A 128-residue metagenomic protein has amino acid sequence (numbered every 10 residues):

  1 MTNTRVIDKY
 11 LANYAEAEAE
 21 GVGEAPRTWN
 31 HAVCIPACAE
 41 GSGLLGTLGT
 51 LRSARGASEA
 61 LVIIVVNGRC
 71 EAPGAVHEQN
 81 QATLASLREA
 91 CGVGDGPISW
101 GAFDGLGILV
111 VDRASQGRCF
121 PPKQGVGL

Functional and structural regions predicted by a protein language model:
M1-A25, L45-L48: N-terminal membrane-anchoring/stem segments of glycan-assembly enzymes
I7-A19, G68-L128: Active-site-proximal specificity loops/subdomain of glycosyltransferases
G23-T28, G49-L61, G68-E71, S86-V93: Short, acidic, metal-binding catalytic loop of nucleotide-sugar glycosyltransferases
P26-A32, G105-L106: A short, charged/proline- and glycine-enriched loop that marks the coil->beta-strand transition at the N-terminal
H31-E40, A54, V65-N67: A conserved hydrophobic helix/loop-capping motif in glycosyltransferases and polysaccharide synthases
A32, L61-V62, L109: Proline-centered loop/turn at the N-terminus of a beta-strand
E40-G41, A72: Alpha-helix N-cap/loop-to-helix initiation residues
S42-G43, P121: Residues that form or flank phosphate/diphosphate-binding pockets in enzymes that use nucleotide phosphates
